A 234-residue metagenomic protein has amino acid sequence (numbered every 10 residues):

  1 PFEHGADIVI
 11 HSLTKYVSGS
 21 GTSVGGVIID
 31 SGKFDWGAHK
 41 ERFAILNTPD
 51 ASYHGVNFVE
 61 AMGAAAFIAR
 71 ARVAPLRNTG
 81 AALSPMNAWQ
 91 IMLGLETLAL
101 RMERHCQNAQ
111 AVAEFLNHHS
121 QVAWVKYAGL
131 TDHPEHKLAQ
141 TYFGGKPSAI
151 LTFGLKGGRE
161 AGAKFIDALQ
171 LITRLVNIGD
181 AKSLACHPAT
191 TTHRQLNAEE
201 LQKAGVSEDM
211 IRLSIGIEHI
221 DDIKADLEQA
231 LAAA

Functional and structural regions predicted by a protein language model:
P1-H118: Conserved PLP-enzyme active-site core in the AAT-like
G21, G145-P147, V206-D209: Short glycine-enriched loop/turn motifs at secondary-structure junctions
K33-F34, E96, D132, K156-G158 (+2 more regions): Short, glycine-/Ser/Thr-/acidic-enriched flexible segments
T79-A81, A88, M102-R104, A109-K182 (+1 more regions): Conserved small-domain helix->loop->beta segment predominantly found in fold-type I
Q90-L100, A149-K156, I211-G216: Short, well-ordered beta-strand elements within core beta-sheets of diverse protein domains
R101, G158, D167-A168, K182-A234: PLP-dependent enzyme catalytic core of the Aspartate aminotransferase-like
